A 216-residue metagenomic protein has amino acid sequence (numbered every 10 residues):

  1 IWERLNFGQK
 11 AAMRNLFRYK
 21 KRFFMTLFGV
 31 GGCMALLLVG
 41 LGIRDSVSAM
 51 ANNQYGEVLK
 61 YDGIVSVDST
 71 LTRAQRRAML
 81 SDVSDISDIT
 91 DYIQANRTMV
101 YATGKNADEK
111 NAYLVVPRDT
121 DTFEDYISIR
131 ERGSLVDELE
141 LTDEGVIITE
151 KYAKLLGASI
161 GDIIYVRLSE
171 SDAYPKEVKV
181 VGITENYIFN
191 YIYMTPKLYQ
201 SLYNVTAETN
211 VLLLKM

Functional and structural regions predicted by a protein language model:
I1-F28: Feature of multi-pass inner-membrane transport and sensor proteins that recognizes transmembrane helices together
R14-Y19, G31, V116, D137-E140: Helix-boundary and loop/linker segments of multi-pass membrane transporters
T26-L36: Alpha-helical transmembrane segments of integral membrane proteins
M34-Y61, R73: Alpha-helical transmembrane segments
N53-E57, R73, R77-R167, P175-I183: Short beta-strand boundary microenvironments
V58-L59, E140, G182-M216: Small-residue transmembrane helix packing/gating motifs
I64-T72, T98-V100, L214-K215: Conserved short loop/turn motifs at secondary-structure junctions
D172: Short glycine/proline-centered loop/turn elements that form peptide/ligand docking sites
